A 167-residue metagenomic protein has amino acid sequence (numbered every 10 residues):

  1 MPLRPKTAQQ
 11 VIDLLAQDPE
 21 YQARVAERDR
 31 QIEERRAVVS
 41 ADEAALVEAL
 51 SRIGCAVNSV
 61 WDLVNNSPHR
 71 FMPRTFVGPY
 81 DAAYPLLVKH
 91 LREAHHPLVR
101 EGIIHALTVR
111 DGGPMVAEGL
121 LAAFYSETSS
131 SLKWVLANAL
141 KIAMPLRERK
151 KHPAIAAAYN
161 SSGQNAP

Functional and structural regions predicted by a protein language model:
P2-A23, P145-P167: Eukaryotic acidic, Ser/Thr-rich intrinsically disordered low-complexity regions
P2-L3, A26-A37, E48-P79, K89-E93 (+4 more regions): Structural detector for internal amphipathic alpha-helices that build alpha-solenoid repeat scaffolds
D42: A conserved mid-domain beta-alpha-beta active-site/ligand-binding segment of alpha/beta enzyme cores
L46, L86-K89, A117-A122, K150-A156: Buried hydrophobic core positions in alpha-solenoid tandem helical repeats
A82-Y84: Glycine-rich phosphate/pyrophosphate-binding loop shared by adenosine-nucleotide-utilizing enzymes
